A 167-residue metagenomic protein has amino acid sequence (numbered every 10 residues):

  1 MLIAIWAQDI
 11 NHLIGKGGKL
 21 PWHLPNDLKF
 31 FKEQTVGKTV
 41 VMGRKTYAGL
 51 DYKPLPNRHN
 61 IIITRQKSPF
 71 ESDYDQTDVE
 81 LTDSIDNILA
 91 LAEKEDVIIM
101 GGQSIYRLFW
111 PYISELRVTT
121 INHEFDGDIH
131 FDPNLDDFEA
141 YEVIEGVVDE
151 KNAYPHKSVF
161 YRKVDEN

Functional and structural regions predicted by a protein language model:
M1-N167: Enzymes that bind and transform nitrogen-containing heteroaromatic metabolites
